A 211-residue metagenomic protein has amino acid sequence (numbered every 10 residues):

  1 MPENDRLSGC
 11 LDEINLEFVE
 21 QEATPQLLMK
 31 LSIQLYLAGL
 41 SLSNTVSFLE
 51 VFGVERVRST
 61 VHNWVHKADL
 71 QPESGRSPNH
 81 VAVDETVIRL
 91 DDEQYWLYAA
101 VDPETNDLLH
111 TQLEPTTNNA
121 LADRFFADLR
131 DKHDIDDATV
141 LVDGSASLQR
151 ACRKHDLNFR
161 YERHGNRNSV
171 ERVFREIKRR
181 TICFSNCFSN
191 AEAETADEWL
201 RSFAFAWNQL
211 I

Functional and structural regions predicted by a protein language model:
M1-I211: Residue-level recognition of single "structural anchor" positions that define or cap local secondary structure
